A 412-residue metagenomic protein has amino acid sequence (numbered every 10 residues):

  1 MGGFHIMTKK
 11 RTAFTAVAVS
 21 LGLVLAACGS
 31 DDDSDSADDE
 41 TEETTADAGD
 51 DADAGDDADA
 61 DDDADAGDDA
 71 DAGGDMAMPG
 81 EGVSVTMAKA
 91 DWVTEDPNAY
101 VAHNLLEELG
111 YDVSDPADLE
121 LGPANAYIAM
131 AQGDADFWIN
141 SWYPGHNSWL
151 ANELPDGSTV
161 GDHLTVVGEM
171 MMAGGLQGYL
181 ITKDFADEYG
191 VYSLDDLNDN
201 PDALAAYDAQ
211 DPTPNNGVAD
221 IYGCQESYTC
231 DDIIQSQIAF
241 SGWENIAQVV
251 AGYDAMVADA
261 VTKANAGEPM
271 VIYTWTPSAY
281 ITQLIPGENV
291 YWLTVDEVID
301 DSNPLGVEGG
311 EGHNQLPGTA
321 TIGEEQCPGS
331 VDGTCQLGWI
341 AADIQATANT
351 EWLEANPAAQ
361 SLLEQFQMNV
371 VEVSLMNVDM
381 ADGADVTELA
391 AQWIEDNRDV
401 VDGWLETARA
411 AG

Functional and structural regions predicted by a protein language model:
G22-A27: C-terminal motif of bacterial Sec signal peptides marking the signal peptidase cleavage site
C28-E40, A46-D57, D63-A64, A70: Bacterial lipoprotein signal-peptidase II cleavage site
T45, D53, D65-M87, A206-V218 (+1 more regions): Immediate post-signal peptide segment of exported/extracytoplasmic ligand-binding proteins
G80-T94, Y111-D118, V218-Y222, L363: Short, well-ordered beta-strand elements
E81-S84, T94, S227-N245, A255-G267 (+3 more regions): An extracytoplasmic/periplasmic, membrane-proximal ligand-sensing/linker region
W92-V93, Y111-A131, V249-D259: Short helix-initiation/N-cap motifs at beta->coil->alpha
A124-N125, P155-T165, Q237-W243, A247-E372: Flexible, solvent-exposed loop/hinge segments that line or gate ligand/substrate-binding clefts
G161-I221: A conserved helix-loop-strand patch within extracytoplasmic ligand-binding domains of the periplasmic binding
